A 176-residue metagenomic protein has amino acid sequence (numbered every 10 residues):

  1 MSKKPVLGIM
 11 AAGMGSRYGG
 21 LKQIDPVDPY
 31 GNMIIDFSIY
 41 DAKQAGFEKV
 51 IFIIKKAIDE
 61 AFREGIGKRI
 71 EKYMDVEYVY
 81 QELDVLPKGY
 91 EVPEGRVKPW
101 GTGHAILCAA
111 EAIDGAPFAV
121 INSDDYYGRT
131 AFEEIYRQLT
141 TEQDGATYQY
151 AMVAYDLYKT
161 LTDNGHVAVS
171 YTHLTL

Functional and structural regions predicted by a protein language model:
S2-G67, E71-V76, Q81: N-terminal glycine-rich phosphate-binding loop and ensuing alpha1 helix
D25, S170-Y171: Conserved hydrophobic/aromatic positions in well-ordered beta-strands
E82-V169: Conserved beta-loop-beta/alpha segment of the NTase-like Rossmann-fold superfamily that binds/positions NTPs
T172-L176: Conserved small/polar residues in nucleotide/adenosyl-binding loops
